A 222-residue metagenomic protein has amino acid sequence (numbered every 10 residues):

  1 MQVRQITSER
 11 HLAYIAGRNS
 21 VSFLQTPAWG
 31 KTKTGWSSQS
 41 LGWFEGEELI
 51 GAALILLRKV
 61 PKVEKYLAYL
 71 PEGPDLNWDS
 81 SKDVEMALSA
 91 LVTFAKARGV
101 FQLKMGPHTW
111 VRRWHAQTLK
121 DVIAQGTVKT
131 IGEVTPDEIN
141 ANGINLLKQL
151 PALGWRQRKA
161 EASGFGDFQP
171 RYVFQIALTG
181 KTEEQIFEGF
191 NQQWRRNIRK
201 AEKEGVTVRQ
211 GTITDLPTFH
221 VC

Functional and structural regions predicted by a protein language model:
M1-R4, G51, I139-C222: Acyltransferase donor/substrate-recognition loop-hinge adjacent to the catalytic core
R4-G46, A52: N-terminal charged segments
S8, V60, I213: Residues that form or immediately flank small-molecule/cofactor binding pockets and catalytic motifs
P27-K31, R58, E161-G164: Short, solvent-exposed loop/turn elements at beta->coil junctions and helix N-caps that rim active or binding pockets
K31-T135: Conserved donor-binding loop and adjoining core beta-sheet/short helix segment in diverse acyl/aminoacyl transferases
